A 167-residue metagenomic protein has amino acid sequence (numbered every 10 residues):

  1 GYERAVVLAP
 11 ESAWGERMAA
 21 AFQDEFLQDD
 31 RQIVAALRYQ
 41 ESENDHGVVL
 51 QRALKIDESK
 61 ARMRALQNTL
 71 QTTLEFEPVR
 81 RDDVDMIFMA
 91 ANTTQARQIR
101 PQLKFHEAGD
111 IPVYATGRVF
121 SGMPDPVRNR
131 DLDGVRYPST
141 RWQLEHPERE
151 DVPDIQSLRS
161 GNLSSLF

Functional and structural regions predicted by a protein language model:
G1-Q98: Extracellular/periplasmic Venus flytrap/periplasmic-binding protein
Y39, H46-Q67, D82-V84, R100-F167: Extracellular/periplasmic periplasmic-binding protein-like sensory domains
